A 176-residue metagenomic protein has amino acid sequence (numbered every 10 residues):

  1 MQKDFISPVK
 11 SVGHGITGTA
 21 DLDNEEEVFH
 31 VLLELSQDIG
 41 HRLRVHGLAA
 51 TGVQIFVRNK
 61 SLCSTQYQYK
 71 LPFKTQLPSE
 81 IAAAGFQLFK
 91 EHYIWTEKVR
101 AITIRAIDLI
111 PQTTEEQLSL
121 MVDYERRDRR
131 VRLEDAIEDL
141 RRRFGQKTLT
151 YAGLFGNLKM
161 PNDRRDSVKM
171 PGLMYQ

Functional and structural regions predicted by a protein language model:
M1-T96: DNA-contacting surface of Y-family translesion DNA polymerases
Q76-Q176: Acidic, metal-coordinating catalytic segment for phosphate/diphosphate chemistry, firing primarily on the Nudix
